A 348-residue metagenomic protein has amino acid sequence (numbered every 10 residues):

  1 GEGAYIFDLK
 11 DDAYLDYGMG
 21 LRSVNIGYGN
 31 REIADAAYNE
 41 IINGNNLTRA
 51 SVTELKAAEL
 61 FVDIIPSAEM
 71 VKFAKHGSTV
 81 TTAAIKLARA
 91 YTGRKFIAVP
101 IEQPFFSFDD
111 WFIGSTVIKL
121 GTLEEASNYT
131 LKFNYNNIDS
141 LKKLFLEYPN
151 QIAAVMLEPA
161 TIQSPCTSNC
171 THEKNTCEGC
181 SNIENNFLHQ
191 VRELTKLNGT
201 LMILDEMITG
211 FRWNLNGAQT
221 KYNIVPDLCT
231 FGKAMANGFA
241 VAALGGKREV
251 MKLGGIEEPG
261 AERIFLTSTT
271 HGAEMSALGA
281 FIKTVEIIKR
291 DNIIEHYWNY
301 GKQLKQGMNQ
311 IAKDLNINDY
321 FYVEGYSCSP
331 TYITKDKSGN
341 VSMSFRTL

Functional and structural regions predicted by a protein language model:
G1-L348: Conserved N-terminal phosphate-binding loop of PLP-dependent enzymes in the Aspartate aminotransferase
